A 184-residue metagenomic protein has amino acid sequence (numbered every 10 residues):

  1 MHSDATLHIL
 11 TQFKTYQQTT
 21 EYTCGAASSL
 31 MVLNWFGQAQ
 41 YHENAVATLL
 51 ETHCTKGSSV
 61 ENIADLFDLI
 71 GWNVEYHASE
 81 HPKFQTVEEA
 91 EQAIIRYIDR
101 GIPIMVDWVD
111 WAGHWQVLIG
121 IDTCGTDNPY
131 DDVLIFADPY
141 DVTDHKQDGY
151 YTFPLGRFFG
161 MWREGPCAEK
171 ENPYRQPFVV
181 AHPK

Functional and structural regions predicted by a protein language model:
M1-H2, T52-C54, I121-K184: Noncatalytic regulatory segments and standalone regulatory/sensor domains
H2-F84, G165-K184: Cysteine-nucleophile protease catalytic domains, especially the papain-like/related folds used in DUB/UBL proteases
S3-A5, H77-S79, V87-A93, G149-F153: N-terminal start-of-chain detector that recognizes signal peptides and the immediate post-cleavage beginning
L49, L66, A93, Y97 (+2 more regions): Residues that form generic nucleotide/phosphate-binding pockets
I70, Y76-S79, V106-Q116, V142-T152: Short flexible/disordered coil segments
H81-D138: Active-site-adjacent substructure of cysteine-protease-like catalytic cores
